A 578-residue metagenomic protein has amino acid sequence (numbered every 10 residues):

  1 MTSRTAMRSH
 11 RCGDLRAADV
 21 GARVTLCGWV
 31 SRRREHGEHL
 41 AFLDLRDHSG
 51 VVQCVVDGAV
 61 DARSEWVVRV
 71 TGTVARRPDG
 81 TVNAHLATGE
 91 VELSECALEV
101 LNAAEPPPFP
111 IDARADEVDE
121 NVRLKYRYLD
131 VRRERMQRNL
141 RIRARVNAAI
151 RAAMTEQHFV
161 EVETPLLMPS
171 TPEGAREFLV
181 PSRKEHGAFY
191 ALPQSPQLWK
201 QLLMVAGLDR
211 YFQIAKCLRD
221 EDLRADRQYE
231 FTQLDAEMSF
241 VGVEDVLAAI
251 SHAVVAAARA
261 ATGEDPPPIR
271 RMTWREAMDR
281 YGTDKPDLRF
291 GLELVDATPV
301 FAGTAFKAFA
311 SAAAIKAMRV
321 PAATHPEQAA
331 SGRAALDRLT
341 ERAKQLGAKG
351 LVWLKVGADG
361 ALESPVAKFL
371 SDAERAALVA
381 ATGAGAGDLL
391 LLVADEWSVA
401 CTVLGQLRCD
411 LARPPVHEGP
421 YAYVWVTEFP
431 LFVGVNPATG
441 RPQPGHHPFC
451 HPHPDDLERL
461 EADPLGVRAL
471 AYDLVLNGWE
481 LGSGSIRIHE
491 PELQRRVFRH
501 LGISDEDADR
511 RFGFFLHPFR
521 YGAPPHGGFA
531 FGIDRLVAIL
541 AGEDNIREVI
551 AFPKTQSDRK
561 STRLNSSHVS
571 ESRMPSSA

Functional and structural regions predicted by a protein language model:
M1-R563, S570: Class II aminoacyl-tRNA synthetase catalytic cores and aaRS-like
L564-A578: Single conserved hydrophobic/aromatic residue that forms the stacking wall/gate of nucleotide- or nucleobase-binding
